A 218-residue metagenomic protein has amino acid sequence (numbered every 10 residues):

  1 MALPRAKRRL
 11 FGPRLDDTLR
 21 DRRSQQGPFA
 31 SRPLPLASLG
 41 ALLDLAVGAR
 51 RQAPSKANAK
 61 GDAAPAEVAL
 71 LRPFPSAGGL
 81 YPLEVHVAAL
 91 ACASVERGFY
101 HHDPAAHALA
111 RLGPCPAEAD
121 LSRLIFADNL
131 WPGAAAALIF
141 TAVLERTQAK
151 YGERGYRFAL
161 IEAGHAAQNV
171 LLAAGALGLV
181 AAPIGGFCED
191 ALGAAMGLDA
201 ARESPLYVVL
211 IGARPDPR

Functional and structural regions predicted by a protein language model:
M1-G133: N-terminal amphipathic, basic helical "cap/leader" segment at the start of enzyme domains
L42, V85, L138-F140, L144-R146 (+1 more regions): Small-aliphatic-rich amphipathic alpha-helix that forms the alpha element of a beta-alpha
A93, R146-Q148, P217: Residue-level signal for secondary-structure boundary sites
F99-H101, A137-I139, V208-L210: Conserved hydrophobic/aromatic beta-strand scaffold that supports enzyme active sites
L109, G113, S204-R218: C-terminal helix-cap and adjacent tail motif
G175, A201-E203: A structural signal for short secondary-structure junctions
A194-A201: Short proline/glycine-enriched turn/loop segments at secondary-structure junctions
